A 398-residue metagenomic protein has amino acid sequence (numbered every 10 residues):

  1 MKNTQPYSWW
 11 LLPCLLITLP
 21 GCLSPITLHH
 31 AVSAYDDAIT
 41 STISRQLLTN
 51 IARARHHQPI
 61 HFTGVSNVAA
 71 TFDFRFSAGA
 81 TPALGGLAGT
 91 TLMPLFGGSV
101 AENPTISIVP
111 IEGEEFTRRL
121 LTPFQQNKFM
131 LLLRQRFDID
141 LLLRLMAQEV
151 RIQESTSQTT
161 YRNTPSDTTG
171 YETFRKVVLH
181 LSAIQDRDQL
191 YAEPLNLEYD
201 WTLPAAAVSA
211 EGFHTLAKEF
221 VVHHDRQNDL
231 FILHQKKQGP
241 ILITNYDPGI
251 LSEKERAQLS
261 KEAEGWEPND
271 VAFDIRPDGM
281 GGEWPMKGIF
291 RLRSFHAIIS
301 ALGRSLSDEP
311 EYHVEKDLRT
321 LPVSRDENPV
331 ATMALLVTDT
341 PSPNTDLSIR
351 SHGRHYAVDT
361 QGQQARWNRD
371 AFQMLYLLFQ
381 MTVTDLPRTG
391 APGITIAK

Functional and structural regions predicted by a protein language model:
K2-L11: Bacterial N-terminal signal peptides that target proteins for export
T18-G21: C-terminal motif of bacterial Sec signal peptides marking the signal peptidase cleavage site
L23-K398: N-terminal amphipathic/basic membrane-interacting segments and domains, especially the gasdermin N-terminal
